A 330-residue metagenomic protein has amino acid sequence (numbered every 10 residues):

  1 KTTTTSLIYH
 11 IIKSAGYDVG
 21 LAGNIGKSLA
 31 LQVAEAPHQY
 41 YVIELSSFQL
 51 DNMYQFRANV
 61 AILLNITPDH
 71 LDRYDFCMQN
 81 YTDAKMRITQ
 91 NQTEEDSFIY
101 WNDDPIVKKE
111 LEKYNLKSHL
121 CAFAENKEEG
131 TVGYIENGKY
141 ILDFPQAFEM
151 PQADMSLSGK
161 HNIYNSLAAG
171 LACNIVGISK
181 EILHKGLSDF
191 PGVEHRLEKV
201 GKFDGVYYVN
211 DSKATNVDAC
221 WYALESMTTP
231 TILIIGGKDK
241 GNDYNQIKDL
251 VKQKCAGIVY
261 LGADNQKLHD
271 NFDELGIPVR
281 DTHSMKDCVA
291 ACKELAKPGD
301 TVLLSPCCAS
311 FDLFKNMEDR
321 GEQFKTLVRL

Functional and structural regions predicted by a protein language model:
K1-N102, I106-S118, D312, Q323-R329: Phosphate-binding loop of NTP-binding sites
G20-A22, N115-I135, H184-S188, E198 (+1 more regions): Beta-strand->loop->alpha-helix junctions that form or flank phosphate-binding loops in nucleotide-handling enzymes
S47-F48, P68-D69, D104-P105, K238-K240 (+3 more regions): Short glycine-rich anion-binding loops that position phosphate/pyrophosphate groups of nucleotides and phosphorylated
F98-N102, I234-I235, K254-A263: Short internal beta-strands
G133-M150, E198-V200: Acidic-glycine-rich active-site phosphate/pyrophosphate-binding loop
M150-C255: Nucleotide phosphate-binding/pyrophosphate-handling subdomain across enzymes that bind or process nucleotide phosphates
N245-D300: C-terminal helical cap/extension that packs against the catalytic core of soluble nucleotide-cofactor enzymes
